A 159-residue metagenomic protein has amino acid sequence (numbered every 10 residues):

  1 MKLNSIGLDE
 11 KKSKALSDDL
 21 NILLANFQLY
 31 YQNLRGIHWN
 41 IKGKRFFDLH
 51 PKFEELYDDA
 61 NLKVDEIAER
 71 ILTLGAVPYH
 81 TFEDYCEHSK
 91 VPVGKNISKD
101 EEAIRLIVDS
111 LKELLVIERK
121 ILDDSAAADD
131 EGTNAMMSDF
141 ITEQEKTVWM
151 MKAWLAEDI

Functional and structural regions predicted by a protein language model:
K2-L23, D100: Disorder-to-helix initiation segments
L3-S5, D9-K11, F47-E55, P78-K95 (+2 more regions): Charge-rich, acidic-biased intrinsically disordered regions
L8-A15, L29-E55, I121-G132: Helix-loop segments that flank and shape redox-cofactor active sites
K14-L24, Q28, E54-Y57, N61 (+4 more regions): Short amphipathic alpha-helical segments with heptad-repeat character
L24, Y31, H38, Y57 (+6 more regions): A structural signal for well-ordered alpha-helices, especially hydrophobic packing surfaces of coiled-coils
R45-D84, M151: Conserved alpha-helical segments that form or flank metal/cofactor-binding pockets of metalloenzymes
D65, E69, C86-D139: Acidic/histidine-rich alpha-helical segments that form the ligand environment of transition-metal centers
L72-T81, S110-E113, I117, I159: Alpha-helix capping/hinge segments and adjacent helical runs
